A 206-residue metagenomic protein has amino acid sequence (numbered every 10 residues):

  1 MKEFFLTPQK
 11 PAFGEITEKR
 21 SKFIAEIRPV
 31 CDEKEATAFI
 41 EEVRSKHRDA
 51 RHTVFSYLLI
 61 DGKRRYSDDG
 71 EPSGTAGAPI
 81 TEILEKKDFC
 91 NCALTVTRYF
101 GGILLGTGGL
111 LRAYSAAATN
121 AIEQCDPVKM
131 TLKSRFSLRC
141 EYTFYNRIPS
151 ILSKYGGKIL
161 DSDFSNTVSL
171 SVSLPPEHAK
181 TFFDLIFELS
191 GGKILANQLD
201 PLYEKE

Functional and structural regions predicted by a protein language model:
M1-G74, L195, D200-E206: C-terminal regulatory domains involved in ligand/effector binding and gene-expression control
R44, L84-F89, S115, T119-D126 (+4 more regions): Signal for well-folded cores of large energy- and translation-related assemblies
H47-A50, Y155-L160, F187-L195: A common structural junction motif
G62, P72-F89, S162-N166: Positively charged, aromatic-enriched nucleic acid-contacting surfaces
P79-Q124: Active-site beta-strand/loop microenvironment that shapes enzyme catalytic pockets
D126-Y142, L170-V172: Short glycine-/aliphatic-rich beta-strand segments at the starts of folded cytosolic domains
R139-G157: Short amphipathic alpha-helix segments
V172, H178-T181: Terminal, non-globular segments
